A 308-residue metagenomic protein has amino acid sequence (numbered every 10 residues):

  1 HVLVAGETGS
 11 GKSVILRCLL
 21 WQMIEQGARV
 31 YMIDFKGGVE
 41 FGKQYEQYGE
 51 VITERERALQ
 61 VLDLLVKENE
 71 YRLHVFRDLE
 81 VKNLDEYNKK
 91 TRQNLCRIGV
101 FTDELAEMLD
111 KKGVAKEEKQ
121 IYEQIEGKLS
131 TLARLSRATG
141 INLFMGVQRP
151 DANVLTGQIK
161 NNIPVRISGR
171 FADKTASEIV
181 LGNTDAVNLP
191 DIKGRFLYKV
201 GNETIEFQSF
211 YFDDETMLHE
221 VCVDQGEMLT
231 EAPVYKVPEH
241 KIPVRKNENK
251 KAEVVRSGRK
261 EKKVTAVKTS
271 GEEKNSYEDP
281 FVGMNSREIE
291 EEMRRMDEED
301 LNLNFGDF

Functional and structural regions predicted by a protein language model:
H1-K82, R92-L181, A186-P190, R259 (+2 more regions): P-loop NTPase catalytic phosphate-binding loop
V51, T139, M145-P233, V237 (+4 more regions): Conserved ATP-driven motor cores of ASCE-family P-loop NTPases powering translocation/secretion/packaging/pilus
L84-D85, N285: Flexible coil/linker segments and helix-coil junctions enriched in charged and small residues
Y87-K89: Short, charged, amphipathic alpha-helical segments
